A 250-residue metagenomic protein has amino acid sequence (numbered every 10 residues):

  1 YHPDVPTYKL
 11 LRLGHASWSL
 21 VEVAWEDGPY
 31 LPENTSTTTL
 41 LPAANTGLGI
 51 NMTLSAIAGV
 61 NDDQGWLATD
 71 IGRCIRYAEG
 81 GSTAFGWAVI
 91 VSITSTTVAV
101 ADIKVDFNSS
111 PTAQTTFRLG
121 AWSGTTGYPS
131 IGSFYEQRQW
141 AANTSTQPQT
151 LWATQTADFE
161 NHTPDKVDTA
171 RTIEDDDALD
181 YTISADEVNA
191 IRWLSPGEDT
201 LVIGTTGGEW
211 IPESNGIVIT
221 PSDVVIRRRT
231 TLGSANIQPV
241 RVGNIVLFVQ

Functional and structural regions predicted by a protein language model:
Y1, D70-Y77, I131-G132, Q139-A141: Short hydrophobic/aromatic-rich beta-strand motifs
Y1, L10, V23, I103-K104 (+3 more regions): Surface loops and adjacent helix of pleckstrin homology
Y1-H2, C74-T83, T182-A185, R229: Short, solvent-exposed secondary-structure boundary motifs
H2-E22, A99, P148-T154, E209 (+1 more regions): Short, surface-exposed terminal/edge motifs of secreted or surface/virion proteins that either
H2-P6, E26-G28, G72, T126 (+2 more regions): Beta-propeller domains
L10-R12, S17-T115: Autoprocessing Asn-cyclization modules and mimics
T115-R138, A142-Q250: Beta-propeller and closely related beta-pinwheel folds
